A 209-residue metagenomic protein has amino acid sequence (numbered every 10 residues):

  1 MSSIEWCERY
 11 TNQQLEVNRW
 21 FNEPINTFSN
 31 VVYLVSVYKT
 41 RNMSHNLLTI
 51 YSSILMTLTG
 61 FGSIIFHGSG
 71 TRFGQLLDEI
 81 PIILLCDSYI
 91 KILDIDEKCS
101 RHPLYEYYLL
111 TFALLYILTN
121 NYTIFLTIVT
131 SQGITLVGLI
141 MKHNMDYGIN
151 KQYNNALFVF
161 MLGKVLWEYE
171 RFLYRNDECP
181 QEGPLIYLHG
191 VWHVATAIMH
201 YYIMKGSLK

Functional and structural regions predicted by a protein language model:
M1-K209: Multi-pass alpha-helical transmembrane bundles in non-GPCR membrane proteins that perform intramembrane catalysis
